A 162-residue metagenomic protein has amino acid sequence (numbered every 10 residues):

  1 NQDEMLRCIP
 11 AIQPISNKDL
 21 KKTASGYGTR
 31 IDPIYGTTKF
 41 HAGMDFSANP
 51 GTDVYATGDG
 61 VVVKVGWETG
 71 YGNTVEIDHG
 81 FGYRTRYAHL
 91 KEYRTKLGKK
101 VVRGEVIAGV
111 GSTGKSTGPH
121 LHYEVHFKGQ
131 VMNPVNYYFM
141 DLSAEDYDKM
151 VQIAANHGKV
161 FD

Functional and structural regions predicted by a protein language model:
N1-K22, G26: Non-catalytic extracellular/periplasmic "stalk" and linker regions immediately N-terminal to catalytic or recognition
N17-K159: Catalytic cores of peptidoglycan-degrading enzymes
